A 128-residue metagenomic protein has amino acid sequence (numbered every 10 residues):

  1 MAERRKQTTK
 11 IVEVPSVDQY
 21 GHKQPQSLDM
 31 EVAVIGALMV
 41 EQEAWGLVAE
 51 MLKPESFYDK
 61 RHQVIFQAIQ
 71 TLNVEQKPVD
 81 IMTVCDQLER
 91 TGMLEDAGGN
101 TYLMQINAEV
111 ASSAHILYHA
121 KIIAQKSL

Functional and structural regions predicted by a protein language model:
M1-K126: Noncatalytic partner-interaction/assembly domains of nucleic-acid and motor enzyme complexes, especially the accessory
